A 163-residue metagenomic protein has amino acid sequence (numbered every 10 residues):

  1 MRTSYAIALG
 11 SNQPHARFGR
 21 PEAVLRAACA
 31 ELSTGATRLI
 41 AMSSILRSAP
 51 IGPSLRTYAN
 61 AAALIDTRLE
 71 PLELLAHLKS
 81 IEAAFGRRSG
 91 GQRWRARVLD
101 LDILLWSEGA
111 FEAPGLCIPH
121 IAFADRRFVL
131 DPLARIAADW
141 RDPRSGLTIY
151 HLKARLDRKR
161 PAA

Functional and structural regions predicted by a protein language model:
M1-A36, S43-R47: N-terminal beta1-alpha1 ligand-phosphate binding loop
Y5, G35-A41, T57-A61, R97-L101 (+1 more regions): A generic structural signal for short beta-strands and their flanking turns/coil linkers
S11, A63-T67, L105-E108: Short beta-strand-to-loop capping motifs
L25, C29, N60, L75-L78: A general structural signal for well-ordered alpha-helical packing
I40-D66: Short, charge-patterned binding micro-sites
I51-T57, L72-L75, S80-A163: Flexible, gly/pro- and Lys/Arg-enriched active-site loops
